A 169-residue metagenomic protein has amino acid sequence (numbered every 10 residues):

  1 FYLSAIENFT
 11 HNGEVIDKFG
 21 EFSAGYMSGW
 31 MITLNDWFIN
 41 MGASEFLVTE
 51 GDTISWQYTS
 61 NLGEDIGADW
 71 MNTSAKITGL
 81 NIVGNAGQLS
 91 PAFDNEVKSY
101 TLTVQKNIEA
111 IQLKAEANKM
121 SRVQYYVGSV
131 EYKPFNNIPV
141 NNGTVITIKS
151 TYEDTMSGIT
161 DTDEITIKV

Functional and structural regions predicted by a protein language model:
F1-V83, Q88-S90, T101-T103, N118-K119 (+2 more regions): Ubiquitin-like/PB1-type beta-grasp interaction modules and other compact soluble beta-rich domains
F93-D94: Extracellular beta-rich ligand/substrate-recognition surface
T103-E109: Short Pro-Gly-centered beta-turn/loop motif in secreted/extracellular proteins
I108, E116-R122: Short proline/glycine-enriched turn/loop motifs at strand-loop junctions of beta-rich domains
Q124-Y126: Beta-strand signatures of extracellular beta-sandwich domains
